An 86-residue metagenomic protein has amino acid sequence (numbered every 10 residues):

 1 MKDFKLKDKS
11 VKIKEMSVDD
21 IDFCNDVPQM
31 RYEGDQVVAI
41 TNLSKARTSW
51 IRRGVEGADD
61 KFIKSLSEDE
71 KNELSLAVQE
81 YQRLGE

Functional and structural regions predicted by a protein language model:
M1-K9: Short acidic-hydrophobic surface loop/beta-edge motif
K9-E86: Short, surface-exposed, charged amphipathic helix/loop patches that serve as local interaction elements
